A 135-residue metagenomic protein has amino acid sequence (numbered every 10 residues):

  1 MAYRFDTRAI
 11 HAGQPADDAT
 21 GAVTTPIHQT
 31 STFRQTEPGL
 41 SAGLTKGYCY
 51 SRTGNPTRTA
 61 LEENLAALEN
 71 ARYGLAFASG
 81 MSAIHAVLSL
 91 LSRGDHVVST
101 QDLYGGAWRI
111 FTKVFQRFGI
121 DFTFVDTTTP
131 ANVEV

Functional and structural regions predicted by a protein language model:
M1-I27: Short conserved active-site loop signatures built around small residues
Q29, L75-F77, S99-T100, F124-D126: General beta-strand structural signal in soluble alpha/beta enzymes
T32-S82, L90, G106-K113: Conserved N-terminal alpha-helix of the aminotransferase class I/II PLP-enzyme fold
N70-A71, H96, P130-N132: Well-ordered alpha/beta subsegment
S89-A107, V125-D126: Conserved PLP-anchoring active-site segment centered on the Schiff-base-forming lysine
R109-V135: PLP-dependent aminotransferase-class I/II
